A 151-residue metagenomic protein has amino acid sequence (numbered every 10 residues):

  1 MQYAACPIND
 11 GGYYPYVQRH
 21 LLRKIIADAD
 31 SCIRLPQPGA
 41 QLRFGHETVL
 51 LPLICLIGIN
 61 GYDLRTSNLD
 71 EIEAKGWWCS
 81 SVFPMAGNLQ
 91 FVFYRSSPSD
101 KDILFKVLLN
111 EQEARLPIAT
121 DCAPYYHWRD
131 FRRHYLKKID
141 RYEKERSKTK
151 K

Functional and structural regions predicted by a protein language model:
M1-K151: Non-catalytic terminal regions with compositionally biased, polar/charged low complexity
